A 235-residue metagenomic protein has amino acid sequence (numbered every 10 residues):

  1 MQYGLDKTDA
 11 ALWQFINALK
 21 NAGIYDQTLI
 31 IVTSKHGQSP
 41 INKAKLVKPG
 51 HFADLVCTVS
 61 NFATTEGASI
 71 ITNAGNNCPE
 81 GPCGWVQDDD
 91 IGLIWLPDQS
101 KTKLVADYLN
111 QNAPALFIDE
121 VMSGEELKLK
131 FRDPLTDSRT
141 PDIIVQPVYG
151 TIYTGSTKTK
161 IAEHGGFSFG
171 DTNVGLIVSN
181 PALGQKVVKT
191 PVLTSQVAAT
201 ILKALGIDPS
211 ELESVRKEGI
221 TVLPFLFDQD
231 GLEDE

Functional and structural regions predicted by a protein language model:
M1-A10, G50-C78, C83-V86: Acidic, His- and aromatic-enriched active-site or binding-groove loops in soluble protein domains that engage sugars
Q2, D6-W13, A22, Q27 (+4 more regions): Conserved structured core elements
D9-H51, I201: Metal-dependent active-site segment of extracytoplasmic phospho-/sulfohydrolases and closely related
W13, N17-I24, N110-P114, L202-S210 (+1 more regions): Sec-exported extracytoplasmic/periplasmic mature domains
I31-H36, E126-K128, G219-V222: A glycine-rich phosphate-binding loop feature that marks nucleotide/adenosyl-phosphate handling sites
I41-N42, P49-G50, L55-C57, Y153-G155 (+1 more regions): Short helix/loop capping segments that flank catalytic or ligand/cofactor-binding pockets
N73-I207: Active-site neighborhoods of enzymes that stabilize oxyanions during catalysis
V188-P191, P209-E235: Cysteine endopeptidase catalytic domains of the caspase/legumain-like
